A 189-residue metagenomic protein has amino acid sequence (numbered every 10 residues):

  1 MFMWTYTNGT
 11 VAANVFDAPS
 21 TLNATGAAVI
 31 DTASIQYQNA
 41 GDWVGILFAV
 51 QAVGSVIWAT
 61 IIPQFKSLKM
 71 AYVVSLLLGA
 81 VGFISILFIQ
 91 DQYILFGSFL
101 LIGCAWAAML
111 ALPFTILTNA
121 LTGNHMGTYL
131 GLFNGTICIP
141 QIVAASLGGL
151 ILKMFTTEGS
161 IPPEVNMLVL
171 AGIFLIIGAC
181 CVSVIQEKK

Functional and structural regions predicted by a protein language model:
D17-A52: Loop-to-transmembrane helix entry
Y37, L150-F174: A membrane-interface helix-boundary motif in multi-pass transporters
V56-L68, L152: Helix-to-loop junctions at the C-terminal end of transmembrane segments in multipass secondary transporters
L78-Q90: C-terminal ends and interior cores of transmembrane alpha-helices in multi-pass membrane transporters/permeases
I94-M109: Hydrophobic core of transmembrane alpha-helices in multi-pass small-molecule transporters, especially MFS/SLC-type
A108-T122: Intracellular juxtamembrane helix-capping segments at the cytosolic ends of symmetry-related transmembrane helices
L121-F133: Loop-to-transmembrane helix entry/capping segments in MFS-fold secondary transporters and related SLC/MFSD carriers
M167-K189: Multi-pass alpha-helical transporter architecture, strongest for 12-TM Major Facilitator/SLC carriers used
